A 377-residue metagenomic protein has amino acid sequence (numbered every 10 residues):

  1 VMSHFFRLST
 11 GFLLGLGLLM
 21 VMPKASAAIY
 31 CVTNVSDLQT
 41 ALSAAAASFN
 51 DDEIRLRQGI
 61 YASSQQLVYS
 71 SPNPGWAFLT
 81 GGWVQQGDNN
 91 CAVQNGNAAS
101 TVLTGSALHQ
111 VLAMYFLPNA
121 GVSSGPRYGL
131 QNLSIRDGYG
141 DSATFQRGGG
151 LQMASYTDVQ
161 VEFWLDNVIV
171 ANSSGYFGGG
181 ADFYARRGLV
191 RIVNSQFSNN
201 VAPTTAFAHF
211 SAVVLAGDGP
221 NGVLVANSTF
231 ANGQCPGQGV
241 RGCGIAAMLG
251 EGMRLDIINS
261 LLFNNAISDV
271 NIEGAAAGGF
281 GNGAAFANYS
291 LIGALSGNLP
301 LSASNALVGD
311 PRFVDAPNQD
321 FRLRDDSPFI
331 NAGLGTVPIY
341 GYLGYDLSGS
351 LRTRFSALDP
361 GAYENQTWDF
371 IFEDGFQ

Functional and structural regions predicted by a protein language model:
S9-V21: Bacterial N-terminal signal peptides
M20-T40, I60, P311-Q319: Right-handed parallel beta-helix/beta-solenoid
T33, P74-A143, L307-D315: Right-handed parallel beta-helix/beta-spiral solenoid domain characteristic of secreted/periplasmic
T33-T40, N50-F78, G82-N89: N-terminal extracellular ligand-recognition/capping segment immediately after the signal peptide
Q58-A62, G82-N89, Y139-D141, Q234-C235 (+5 more regions): Acidic glycine-/aspartate-rich tracts in secreted/extracellular proteins
L67-A77, L151-Y156, F163-I169, F177 (+1 more regions): Predominantly extracellular beta-rich ligand-binding scaffolds that present long acidic/polar faces for carbohydrate
T144, R322-L358, W368: Active-site and glycan-interaction determinants of carbohydrate-active enzymes
E373-F376: Ser/Thr-rich, Pro/Gly/Ala-heavy low-complexity intrinsically disordered linkers and tails of secreted extracellular
